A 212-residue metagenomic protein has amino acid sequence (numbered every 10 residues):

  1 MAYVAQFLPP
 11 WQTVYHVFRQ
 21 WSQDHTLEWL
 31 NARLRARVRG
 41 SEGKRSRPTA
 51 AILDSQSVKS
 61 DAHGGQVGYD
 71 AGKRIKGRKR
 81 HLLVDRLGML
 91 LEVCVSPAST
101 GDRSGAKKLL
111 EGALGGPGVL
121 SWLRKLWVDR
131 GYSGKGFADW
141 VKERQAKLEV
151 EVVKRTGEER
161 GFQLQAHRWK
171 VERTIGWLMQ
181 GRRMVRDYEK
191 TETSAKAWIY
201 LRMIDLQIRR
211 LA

Functional and structural regions predicted by a protein language model:
M1-A212: Short alpha-helical elements
